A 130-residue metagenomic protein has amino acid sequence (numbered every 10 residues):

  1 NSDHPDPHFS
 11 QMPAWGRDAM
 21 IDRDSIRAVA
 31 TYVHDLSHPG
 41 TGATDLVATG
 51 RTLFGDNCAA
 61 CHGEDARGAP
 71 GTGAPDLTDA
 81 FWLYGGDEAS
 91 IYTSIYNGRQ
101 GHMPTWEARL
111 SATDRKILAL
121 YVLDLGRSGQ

Functional and structural regions predicted by a protein language model:
N1-H38, G71-R127: Extracytoplasmic electron-transfer domains, predominantly the class I c-type cytochrome c fold
G42-G68, D79, G86, Y92-N97 (+2 more regions): Sequence/structural segment immediately N-terminal to covalent heme-attachment motifs in c-type and related
